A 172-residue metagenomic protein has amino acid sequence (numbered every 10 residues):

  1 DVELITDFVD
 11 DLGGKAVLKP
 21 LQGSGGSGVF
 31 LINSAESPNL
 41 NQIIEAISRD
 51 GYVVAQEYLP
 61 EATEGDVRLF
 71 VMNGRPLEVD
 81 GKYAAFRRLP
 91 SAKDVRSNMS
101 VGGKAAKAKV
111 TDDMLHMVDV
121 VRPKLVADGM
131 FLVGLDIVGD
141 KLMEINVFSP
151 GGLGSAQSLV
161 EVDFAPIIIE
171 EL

Functional and structural regions predicted by a protein language model:
E3, L12-V17, L21-M114: Phosphate-binding site of ATP-dependent enzymes
A108-L172: ATP-dependent carboxylate activation and anion-phosphoryl transfer catalytic cores that bind Mg-ATP to form
